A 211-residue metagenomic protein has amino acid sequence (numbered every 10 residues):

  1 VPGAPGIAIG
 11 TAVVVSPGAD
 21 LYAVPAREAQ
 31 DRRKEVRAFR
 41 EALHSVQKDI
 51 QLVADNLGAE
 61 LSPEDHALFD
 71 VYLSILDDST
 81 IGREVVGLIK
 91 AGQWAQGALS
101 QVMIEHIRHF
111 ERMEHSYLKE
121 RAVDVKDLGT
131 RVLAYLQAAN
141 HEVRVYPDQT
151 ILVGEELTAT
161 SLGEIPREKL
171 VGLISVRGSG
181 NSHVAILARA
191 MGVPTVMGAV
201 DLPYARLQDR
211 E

Functional and structural regions predicted by a protein language model:
V1-E211: Non-catalytic, soluble scaffold/interaction modules
